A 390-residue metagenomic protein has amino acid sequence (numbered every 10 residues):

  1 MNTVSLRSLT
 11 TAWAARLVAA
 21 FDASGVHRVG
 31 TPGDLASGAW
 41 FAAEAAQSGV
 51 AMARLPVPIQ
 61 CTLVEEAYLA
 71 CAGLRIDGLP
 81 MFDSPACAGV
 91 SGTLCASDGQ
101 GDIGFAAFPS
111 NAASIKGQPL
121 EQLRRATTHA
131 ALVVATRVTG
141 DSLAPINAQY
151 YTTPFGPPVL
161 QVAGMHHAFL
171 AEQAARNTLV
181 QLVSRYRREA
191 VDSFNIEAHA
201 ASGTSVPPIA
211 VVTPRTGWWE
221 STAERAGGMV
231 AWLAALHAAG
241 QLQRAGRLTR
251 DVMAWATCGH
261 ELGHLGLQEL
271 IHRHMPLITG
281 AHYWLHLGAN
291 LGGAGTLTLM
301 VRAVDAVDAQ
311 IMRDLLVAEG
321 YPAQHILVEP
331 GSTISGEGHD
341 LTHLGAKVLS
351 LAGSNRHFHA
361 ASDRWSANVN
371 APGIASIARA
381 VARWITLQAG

Functional and structural regions predicted by a protein language model:
N2-G33, S48, L55-V57, D141-T152 (+5 more regions): N-terminal capping segment at the start of a domain
N2-S8, D22-P32, A51, Y68 (+8 more regions): Second-shell loop/turn segments in exported
V18-G117: Noncatalytic luminal/extracellular "stalk/propeptide" segments of secretory-pathway proteins
A45-A46, L123-A126, P207-H264, V381: Alpha-helical metal-binding/catalytic segments enriched in His/Glu/Asp
A70-A96, Q100, P145-R225, A234 (+1 more regions): Soluble metallo-hydrolase cores and metallopeptidase-like ectodomains found primarily in the secretory/periplasmic
F108-N111, R137-T139, R215-W218, W255-G263 (+2 more regions): Acidic, glycine-rich active-site loops and adjacent beta-strand->loop/helix elements that engage anionic groups
S205-V206, T257-R356: Metal-dependent peptidase/peptidase-like ectodomains
R250, H357-G390: His/Asp/Glu-rich mid-to-C-terminal helical/loop segments that flank catalytic regions of hydrolases
